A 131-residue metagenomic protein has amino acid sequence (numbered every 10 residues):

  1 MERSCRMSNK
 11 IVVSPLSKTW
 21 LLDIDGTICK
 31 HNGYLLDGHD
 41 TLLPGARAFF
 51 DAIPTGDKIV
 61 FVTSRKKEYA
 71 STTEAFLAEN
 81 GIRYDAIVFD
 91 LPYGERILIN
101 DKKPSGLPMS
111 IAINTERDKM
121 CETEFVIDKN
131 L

Functional and structural regions predicted by a protein language model:
E2-L131: HAD-like aspartate-dependent phosphatase fold
